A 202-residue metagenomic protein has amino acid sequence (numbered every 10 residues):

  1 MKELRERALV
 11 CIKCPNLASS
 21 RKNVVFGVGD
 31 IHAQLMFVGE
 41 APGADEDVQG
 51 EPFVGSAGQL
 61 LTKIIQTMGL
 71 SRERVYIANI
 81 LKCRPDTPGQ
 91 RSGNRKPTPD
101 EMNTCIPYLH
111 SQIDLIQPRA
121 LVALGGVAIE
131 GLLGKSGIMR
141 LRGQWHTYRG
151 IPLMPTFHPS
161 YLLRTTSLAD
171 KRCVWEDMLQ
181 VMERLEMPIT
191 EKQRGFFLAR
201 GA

Functional and structural regions predicted by a protein language model:
M1-A202: A polyanion-binding, active-site-adjacent surface
